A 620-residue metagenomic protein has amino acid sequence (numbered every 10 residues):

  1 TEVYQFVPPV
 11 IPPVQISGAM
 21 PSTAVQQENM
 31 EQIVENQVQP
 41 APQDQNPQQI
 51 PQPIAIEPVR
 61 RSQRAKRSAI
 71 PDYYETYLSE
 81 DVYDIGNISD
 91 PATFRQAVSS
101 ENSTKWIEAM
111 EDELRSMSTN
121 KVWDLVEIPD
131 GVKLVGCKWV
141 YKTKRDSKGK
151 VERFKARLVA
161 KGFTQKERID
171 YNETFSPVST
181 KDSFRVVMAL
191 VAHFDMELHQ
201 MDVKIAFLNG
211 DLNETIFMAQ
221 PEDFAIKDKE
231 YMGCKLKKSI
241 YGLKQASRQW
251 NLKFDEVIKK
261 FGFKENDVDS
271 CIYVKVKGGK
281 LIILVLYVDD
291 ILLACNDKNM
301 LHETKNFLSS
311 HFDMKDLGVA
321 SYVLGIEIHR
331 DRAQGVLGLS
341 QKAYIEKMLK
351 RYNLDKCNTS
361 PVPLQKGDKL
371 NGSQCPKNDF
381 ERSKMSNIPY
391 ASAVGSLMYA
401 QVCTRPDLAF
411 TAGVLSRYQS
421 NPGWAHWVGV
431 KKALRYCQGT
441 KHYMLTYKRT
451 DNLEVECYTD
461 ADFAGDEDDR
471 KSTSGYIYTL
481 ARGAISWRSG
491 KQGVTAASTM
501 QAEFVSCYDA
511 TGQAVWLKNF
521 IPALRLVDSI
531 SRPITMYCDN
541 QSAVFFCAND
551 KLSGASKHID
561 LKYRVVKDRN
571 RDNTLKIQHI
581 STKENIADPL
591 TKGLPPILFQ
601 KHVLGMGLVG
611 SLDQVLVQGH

Functional and structural regions predicted by a protein language model:
T1, R64, F94, M110 (+30 more regions): Mobile genetic element proteins and their domesticated derivatives, centered on retroelements and DNA transposons
T1-E111, R115, N299, S310 (+4 more regions): Retroelement integrase C-terminal DNA-binding domain
P71-P91, T143-I169, K204-C234, L252-F254 (+4 more regions): Reverse-transcriptase-like RNA-dependent polymerase core
D112-R185, K204-L208, E265-Y287, T446 (+1 more regions): Conserved beta-strand/loop block within the catalytic cores of divalent metal-dependent phospho-transfer/hydrolysis
K144-R145, L208-Q220, K244-Q245, K275-F312 (+3 more regions): Catalytic palm subdomain of template-directed nucleic-acid polymerases, centered on the conserved carboxylate motif
G162, K166, F175-Q200, K204-F207 (+11 more regions): Conserved pre-motif C helix in the palm subdomain of viral-like polymerases
D182, M188, I240, Y287-V288 (+3 more regions): C-terminal reverse transcriptase regions that engage the nucleic-acid substrate
Y322, E327, E454, G490-H620: RNase H-like nuclease module associated with reverse transcription
